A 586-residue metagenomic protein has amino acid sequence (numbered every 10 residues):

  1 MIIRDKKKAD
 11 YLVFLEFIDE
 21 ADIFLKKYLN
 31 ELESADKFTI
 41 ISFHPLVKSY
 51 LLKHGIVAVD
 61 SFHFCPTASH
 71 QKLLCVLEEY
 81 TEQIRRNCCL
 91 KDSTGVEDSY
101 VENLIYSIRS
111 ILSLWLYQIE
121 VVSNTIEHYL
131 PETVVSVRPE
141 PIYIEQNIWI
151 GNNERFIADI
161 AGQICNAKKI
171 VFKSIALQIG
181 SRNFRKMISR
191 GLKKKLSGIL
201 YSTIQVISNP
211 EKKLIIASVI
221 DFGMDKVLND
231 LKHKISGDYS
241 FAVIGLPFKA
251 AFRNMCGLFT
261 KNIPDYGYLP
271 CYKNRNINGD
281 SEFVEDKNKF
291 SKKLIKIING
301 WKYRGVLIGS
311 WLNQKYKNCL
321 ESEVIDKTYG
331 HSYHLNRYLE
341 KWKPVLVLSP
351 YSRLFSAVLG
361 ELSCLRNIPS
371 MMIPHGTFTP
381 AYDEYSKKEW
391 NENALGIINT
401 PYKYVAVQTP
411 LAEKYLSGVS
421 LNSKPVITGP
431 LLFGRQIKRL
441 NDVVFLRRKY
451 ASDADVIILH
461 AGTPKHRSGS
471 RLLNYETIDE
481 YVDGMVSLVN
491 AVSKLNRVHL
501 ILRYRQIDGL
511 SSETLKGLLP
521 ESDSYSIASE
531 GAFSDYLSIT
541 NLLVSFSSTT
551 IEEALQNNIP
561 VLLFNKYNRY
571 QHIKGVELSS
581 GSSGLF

Functional and structural regions predicted by a protein language model:
M1-F586: Catalytic-core helical/loop segments in enzymes performing group transfer/polymerization on anionic/lipid-linked
